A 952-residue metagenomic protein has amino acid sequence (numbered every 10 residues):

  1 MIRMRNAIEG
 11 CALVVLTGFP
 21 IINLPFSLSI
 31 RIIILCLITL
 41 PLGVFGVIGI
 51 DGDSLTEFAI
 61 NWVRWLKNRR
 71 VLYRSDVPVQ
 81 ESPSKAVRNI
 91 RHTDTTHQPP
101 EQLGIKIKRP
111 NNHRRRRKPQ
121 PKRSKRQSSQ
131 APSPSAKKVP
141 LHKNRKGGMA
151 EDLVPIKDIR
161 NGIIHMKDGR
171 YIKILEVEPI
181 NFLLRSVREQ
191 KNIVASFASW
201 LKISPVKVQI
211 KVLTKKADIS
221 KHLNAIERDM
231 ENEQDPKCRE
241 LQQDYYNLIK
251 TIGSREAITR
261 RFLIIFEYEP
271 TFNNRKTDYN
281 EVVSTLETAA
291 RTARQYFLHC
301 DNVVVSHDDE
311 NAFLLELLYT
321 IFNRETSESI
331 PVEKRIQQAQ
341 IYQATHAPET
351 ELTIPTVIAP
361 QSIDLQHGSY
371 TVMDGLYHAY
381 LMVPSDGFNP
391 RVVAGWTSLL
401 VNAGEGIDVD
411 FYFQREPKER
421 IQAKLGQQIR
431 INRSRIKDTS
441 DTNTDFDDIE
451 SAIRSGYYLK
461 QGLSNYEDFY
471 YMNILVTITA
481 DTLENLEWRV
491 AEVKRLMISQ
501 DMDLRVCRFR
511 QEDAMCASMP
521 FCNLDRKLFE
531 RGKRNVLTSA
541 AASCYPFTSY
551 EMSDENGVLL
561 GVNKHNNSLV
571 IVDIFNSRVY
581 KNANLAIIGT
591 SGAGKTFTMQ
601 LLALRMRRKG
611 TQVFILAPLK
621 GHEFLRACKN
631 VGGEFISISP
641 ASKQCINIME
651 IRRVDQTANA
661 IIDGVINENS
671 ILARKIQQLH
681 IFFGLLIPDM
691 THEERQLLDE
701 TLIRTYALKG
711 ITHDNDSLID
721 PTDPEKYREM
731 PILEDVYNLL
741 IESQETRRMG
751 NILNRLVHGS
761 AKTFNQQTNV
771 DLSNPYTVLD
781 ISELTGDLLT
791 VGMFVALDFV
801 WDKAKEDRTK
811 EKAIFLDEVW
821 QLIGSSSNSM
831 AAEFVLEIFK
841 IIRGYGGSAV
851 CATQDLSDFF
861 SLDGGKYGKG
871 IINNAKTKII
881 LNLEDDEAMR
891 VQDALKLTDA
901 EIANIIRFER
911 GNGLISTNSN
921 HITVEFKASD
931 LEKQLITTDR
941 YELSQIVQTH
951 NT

Functional and structural regions predicted by a protein language model:
F26-L40, Y580: Hydrophobic alpha-helical transmembrane segments
L35-N61, W65-F547: Extended, folded cores of ATP/NTP-driven motor/assembly subunits in large transport and secretion machines
L153, D158, I163-I164, K173-N181 (+14 more regions): P-loop NTPase motor domains
I587: Hydrophobic anchor at the beta1->P-loop junction of P-loop NTPases
G592: Walker A (P-loop) phosphate-binding loop of P-loop NTPases
K595: Conserved lysine of the Walker
T598: Hydrophobic positions on the alpha1 helix immediately C-terminal to the Walker A/P-loop
G632-I636, G865-I880: A short helix-turn-beta junction within AAA+ P-loop NTPase domains corresponding to the substrate/partner-engaging
